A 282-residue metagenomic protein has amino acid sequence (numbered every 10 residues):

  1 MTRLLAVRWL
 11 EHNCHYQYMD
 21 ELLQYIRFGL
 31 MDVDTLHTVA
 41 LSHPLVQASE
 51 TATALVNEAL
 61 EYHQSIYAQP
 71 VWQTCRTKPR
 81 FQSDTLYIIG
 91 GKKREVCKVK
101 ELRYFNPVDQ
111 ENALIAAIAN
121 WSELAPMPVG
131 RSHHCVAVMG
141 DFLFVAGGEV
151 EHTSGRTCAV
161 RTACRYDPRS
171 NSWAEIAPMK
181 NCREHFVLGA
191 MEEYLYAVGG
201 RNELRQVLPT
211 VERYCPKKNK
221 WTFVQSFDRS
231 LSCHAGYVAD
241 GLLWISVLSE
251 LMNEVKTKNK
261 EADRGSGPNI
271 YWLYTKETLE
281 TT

Functional and structural regions predicted by a protein language model:
M1-N120, G140-F142, V160, P168 (+1 more regions): Alpha-helical scaffold in the C-terminal half of BTB/POZ domains and their immediate C-terminal extension
Q64, T77, F81-C97, P107 (+8 more regions): Glycine-centered tight turns/hairpins at beta-strand boundaries that repeat across beta-rich repeat domains
E95, V129, S172, N181 (+3 more regions): Conserved loop/turn at the beginning of each blade in beta-propeller domains
K100, S132-V136, T162, E184-L188 (+1 more regions): Beta-propeller and closely related beta-sheet repeat lectin domains
K100-E111, A159-S170, P209-K218, N253-A262 (+1 more regions): Beta-propeller blade signature
I118-L124, N171-A177, N219-S226: Blade-edge beta-strand/turn elements of extracellular beta-propeller and related beta-sheet repeat scaffolds
